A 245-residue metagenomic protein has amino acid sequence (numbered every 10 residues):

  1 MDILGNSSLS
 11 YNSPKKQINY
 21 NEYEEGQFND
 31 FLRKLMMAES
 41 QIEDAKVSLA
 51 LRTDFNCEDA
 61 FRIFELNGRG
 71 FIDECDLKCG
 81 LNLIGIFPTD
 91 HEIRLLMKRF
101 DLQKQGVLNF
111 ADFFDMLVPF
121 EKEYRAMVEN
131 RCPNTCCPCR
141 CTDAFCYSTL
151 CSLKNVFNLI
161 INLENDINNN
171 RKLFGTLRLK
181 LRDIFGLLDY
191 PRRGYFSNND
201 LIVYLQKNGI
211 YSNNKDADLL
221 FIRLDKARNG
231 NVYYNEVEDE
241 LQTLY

Functional and structural regions predicted by a protein language model:
D2-G68, L95, V107-R192, Y234-Y245: EF-hand Ca2+-binding helix-loop-helix modules
F55-E74, G80-L83, D90: The feature marks the first
R62-L66, G80, K98-F100, G186-L188 (+2 more regions): Calcium-binding motifs, dominated by EF-hand helix-loop-helix domains
G68-D73, P88, E92, K104-Q105 (+4 more regions): Conserved tryptophan-centered aromatic signature that marks the ligand-binding surface of SH3 and related Trp-rich
G70, C79, I86-T89, K122-R125 (+3 more regions): Short loop/beta submotifs within extracellular cysteine-rich repeat domains
D76, E92, D112, D200 (+2 more regions): Ca2+-coordinating acidic residues in Ca2+-binding motifs
D76, G85, D115-M116, D200 (+2 more regions): Polar/charged low-complexity regions in secreted precursors and cytosolic/nuclear IDRs
I202, K207-Y245: C-terminal interaction modules of eukaryotic adaptor/scaffold proteins
